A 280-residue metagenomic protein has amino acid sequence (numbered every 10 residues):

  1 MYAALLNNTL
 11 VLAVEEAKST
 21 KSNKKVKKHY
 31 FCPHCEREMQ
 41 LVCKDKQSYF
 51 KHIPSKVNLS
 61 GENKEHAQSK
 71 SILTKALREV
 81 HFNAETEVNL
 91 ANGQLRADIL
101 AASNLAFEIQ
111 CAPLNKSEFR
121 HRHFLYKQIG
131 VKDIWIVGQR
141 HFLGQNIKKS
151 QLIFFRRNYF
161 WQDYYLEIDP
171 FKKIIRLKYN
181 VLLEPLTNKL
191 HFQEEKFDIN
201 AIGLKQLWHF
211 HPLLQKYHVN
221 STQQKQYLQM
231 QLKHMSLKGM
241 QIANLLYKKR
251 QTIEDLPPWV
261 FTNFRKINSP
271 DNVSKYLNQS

Functional and structural regions predicted by a protein language model:
M1-F82: N-terminal cysteine/histidine-rich coordination modules
K24-K28, F155-S280: Non-catalytic C-terminal interaction segments of nucleic acid-processing enzymes
L73, I99-N115, Y126: Conserved catalytic cores of phosphodiester-cleaving nucleases, focusing on short active-site segments
A76-G93, I99-A102, C111: A short acidic/basic microdomain associated with nuclease active sites
N89, N104, A112, V131 (+1 more regions): An acidic- and aromatic-residue-enriched active-site/binding cleft used to recognize and process polar
N92-Q94, F142-L143: Short secondary-structure capping/turn micro-motifs that flank functional sites
L114-I134: Basic, amphipathic alpha-helical patches used to engage nucleic acids or provide basic targeting signals, exemplified
I129-Y165, P170: Nucleic-acid nuclease catalytic cores
